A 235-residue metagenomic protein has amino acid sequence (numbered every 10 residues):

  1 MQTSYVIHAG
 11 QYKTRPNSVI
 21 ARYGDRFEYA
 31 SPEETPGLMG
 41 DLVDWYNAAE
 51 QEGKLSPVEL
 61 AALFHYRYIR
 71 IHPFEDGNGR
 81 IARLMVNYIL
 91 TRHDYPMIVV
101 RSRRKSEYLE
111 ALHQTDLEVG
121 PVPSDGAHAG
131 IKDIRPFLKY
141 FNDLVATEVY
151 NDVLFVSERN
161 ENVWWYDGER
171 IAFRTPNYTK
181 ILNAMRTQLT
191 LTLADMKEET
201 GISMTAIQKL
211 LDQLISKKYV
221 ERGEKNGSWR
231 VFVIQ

Functional and structural regions predicted by a protein language model:
M1-Q235: FIC/Doc superfamily catalytic core
